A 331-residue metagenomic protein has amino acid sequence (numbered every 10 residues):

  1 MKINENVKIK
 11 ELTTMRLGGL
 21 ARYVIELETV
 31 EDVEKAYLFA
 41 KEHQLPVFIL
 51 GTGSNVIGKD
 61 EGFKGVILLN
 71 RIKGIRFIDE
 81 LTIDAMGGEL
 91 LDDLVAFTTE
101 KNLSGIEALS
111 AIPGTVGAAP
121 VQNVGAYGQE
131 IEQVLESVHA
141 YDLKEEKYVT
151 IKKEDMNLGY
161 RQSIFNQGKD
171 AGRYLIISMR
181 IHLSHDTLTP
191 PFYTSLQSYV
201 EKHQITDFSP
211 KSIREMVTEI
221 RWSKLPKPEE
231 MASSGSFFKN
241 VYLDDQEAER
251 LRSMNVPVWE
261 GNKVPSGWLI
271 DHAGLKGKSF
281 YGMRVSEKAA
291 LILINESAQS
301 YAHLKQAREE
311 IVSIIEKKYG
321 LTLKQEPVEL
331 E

Functional and structural regions predicted by a protein language model:
M1-V138, D142-K144, D155: Anion-binding (especially nucleotide phosphate/pyrophosphate-binding) glycine-rich loop and adjoining beta-alpha core
N4-E5, E11-T14, V56, Y148-H303 (+1 more regions): Phosphate/pyrophosphate- and phosphate-bearing ligand-binding catalytic cores of soluble enzymes
V33, L91, K263, R308-E309: Generic non-transmembrane alpha-helix signal with a bias for helix starts/N-cap capping motifs
A36-A40, F192-L196, A307-I311: Short amphipathic alpha-helices in soluble, non-transmembrane regions that often serve as interface/regulatory elements
Q44-P46, V200, V312-Y319: A common structural junction motif
V95, S266, V312: Generic structural marker for isolated residues within well-ordered, non-membrane alpha-helices of soluble domains
L103, Y301-A307: Beta-rich strand-turn-strand
